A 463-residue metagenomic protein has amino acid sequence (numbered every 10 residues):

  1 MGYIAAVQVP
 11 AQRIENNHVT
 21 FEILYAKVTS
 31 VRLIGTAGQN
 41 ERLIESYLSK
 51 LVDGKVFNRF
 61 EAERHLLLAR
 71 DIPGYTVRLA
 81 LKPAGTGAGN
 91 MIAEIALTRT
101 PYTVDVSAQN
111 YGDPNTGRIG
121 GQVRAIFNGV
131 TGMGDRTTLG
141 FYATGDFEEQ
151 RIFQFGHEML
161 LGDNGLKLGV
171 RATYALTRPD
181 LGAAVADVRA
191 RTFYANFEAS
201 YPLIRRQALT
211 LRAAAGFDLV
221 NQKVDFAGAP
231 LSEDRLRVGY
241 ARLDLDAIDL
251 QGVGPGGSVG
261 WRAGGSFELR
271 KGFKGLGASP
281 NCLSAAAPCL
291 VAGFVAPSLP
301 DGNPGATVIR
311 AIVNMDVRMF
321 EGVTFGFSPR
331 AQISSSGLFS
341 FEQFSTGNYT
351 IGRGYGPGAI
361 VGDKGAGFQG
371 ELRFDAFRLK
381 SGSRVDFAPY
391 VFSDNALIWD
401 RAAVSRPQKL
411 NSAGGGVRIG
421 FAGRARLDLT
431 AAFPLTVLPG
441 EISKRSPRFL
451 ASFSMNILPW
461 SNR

Functional and structural regions predicted by a protein language model:
M1-G112, Y142-R151, I309, P329-A331: Periplasmic polypeptide-binding modules associated with outer-membrane biogenesis and secretion
R32, R78, T103-D105, R136-G140 (+11 more regions): Residue-level detector of the transmembrane beta-barrel scaffold of outer-membrane proteins
V77, Y102-V104, T131-T137, D163-G169 (+6 more regions): Repeated loop/turn-to-beta-strand initiation elements of outer-membrane beta-barrel proteins
Y102-G112, V123, G134-G145, F153-F155 (+5 more regions): Transmembrane beta-strand segments that form the barrel wall of outer-membrane beta-barrel proteins
Y111-G120, Y142-R151, F226, I360-D363 (+2 more regions): Solvent-exposed loop/turn segments connecting transmembrane beta-strands in outer-membrane beta-barrel proteins
F127-G129, M159-L161, Y201-L203, L245-A247 (+5 more regions): Residue-level signature of outer-membrane beta-barrel architecture
E148-A247, Q251-P255: Transmembrane beta-barrel wall of Gram-negative outer-membrane proteins
K223-N395, W399-R401, P439-K444, A451-N456 (+1 more regions): C-terminal outer-membrane beta-barrel translocator/porin domains of Gram-negative envelope proteins and their
